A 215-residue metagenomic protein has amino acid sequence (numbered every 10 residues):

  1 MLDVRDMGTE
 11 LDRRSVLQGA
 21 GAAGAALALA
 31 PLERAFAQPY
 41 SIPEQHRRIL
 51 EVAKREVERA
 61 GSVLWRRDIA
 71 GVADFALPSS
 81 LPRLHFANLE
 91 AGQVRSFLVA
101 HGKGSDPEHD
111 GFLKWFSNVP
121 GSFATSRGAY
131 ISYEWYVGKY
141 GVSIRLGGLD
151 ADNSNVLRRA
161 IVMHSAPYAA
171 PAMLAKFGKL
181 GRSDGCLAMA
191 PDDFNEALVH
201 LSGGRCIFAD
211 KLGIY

Functional and structural regions predicted by a protein language model:
L2-G24: N-terminal secretory signal peptides and thylakoid transit peptides that target proteins across membranes
A25-A26, G203: Residue-level marker of structural boundaries
A28-Q38: Bacterial Sec-dependent signal peptides at the C-terminal "C-region" and cleavage site
F36-D184, P191-H200, R205, I214-Y215: Cell wall/extracellular polymer interaction/catalysis modules
K211: Active-site proximal loops enriched in glycine and acidic residues that flank catalytic Cys/His/Asp and coordinate
